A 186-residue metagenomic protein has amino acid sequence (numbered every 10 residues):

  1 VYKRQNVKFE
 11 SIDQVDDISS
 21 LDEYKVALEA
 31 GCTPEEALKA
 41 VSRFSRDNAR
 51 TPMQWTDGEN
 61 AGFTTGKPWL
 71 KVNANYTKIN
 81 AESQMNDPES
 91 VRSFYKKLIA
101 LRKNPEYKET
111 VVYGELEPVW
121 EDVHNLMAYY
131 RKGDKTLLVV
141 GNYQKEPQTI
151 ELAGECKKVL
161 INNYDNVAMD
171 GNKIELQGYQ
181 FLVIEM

Functional and structural regions predicted by a protein language model:
K3-L137, Y143-Q148: Loop/helix patches that line or flank the sugar-binding groove of alpha-linked glycan CAZymes
K71-N75, C156-L160, Q177-Q180: Short, low-complexity, polar/charged sequence segments that are solvent-exposed and flexible
K132-G133, Y164, M186: Short, flexible beta-strand-to-coil junctions
N142-Y143, M186: Residues immediately flanking
P147-Y164: Beta-strand-rich binding/interaction modules
D170-M186: C-terminal beta-strand-rich structural cap/linker in extracellular carbohydrate-active enzymes
